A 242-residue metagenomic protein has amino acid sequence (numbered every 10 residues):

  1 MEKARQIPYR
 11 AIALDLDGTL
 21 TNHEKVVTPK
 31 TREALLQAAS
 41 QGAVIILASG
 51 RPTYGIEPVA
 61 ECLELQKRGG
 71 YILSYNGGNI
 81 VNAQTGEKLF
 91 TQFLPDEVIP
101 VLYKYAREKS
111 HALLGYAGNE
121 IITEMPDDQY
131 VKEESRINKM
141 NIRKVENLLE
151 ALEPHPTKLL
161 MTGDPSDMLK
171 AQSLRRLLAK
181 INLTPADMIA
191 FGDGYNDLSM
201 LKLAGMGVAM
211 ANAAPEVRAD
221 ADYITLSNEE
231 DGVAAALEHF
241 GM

Functional and structural regions predicted by a protein language model:
E2-A11, T28, K170-M242: Mg2+-dependent phosphoryl-transfer enzymes with acidic/Ser/Thr/Gly-rich catalytic loops
P8-E24: Asp-based phosphoryl-transfer active-site loop
E24-Q41, A209-A211: Basic, amphipathic juxtamembrane/active-site segments that coordinate anionic phosphate or diphosphate groups
L35-P58, N76, L113-Y116, E120-I121 (+3 more regions): Substrate-recognition element of Asp-dependent hydrolases with the DxDx(T/V) motif
G42-I46, G70, T157-K158, A186-D187 (+1 more regions): Short active-site oxyanion
P52-Y71, S166-L169: Substrate-recognition/cap helix-loop segment adjacent to the acidic, metal-dependent catalytic center of Asp-based
G70-I80: A short, structured active-site edge motif that brings together acidic residues
G78-Q172, R176: HAD-like small-molecule phosphatases
